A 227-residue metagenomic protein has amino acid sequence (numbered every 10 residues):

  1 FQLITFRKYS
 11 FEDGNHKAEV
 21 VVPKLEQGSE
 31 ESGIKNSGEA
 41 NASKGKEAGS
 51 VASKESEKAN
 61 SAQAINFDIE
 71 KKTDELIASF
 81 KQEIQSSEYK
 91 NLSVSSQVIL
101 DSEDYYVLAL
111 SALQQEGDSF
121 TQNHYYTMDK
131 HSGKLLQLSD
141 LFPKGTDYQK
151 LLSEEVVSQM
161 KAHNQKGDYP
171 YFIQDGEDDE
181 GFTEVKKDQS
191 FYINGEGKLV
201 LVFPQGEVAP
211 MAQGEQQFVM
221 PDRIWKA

Functional and structural regions predicted by a protein language model:
F1-A227: Compositionally biased intrinsically disordered regions enriched in Thr/Gly
